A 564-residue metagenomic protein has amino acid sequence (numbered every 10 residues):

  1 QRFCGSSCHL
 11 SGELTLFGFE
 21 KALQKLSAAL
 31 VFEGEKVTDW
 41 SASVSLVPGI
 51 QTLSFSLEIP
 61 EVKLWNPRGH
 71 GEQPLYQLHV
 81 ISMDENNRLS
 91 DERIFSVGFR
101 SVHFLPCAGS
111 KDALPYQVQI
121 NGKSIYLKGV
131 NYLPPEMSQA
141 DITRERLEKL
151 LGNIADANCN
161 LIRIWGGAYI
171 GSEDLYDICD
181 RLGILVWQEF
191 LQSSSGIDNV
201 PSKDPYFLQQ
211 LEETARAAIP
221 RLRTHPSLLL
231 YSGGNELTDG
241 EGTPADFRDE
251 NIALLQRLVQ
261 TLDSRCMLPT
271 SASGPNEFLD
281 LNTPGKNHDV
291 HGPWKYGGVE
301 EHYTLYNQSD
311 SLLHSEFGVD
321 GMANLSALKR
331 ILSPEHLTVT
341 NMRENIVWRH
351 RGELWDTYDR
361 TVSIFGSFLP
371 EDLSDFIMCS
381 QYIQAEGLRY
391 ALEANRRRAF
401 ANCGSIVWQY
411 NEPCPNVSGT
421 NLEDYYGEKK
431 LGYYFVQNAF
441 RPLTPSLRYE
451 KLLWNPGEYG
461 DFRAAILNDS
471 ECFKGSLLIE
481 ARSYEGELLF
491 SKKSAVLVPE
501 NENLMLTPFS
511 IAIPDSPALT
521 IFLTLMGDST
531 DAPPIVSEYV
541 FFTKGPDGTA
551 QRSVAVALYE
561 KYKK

Functional and structural regions predicted by a protein language model:
Q1-R163, R397-R398, N402, E428 (+1 more regions): Secreted/periplasmic carbohydrate-active enzymes, especially glycoside hydrolases
K63, R88-S195, D204-L230, I346 (+1 more regions): Active-site-adjacent substrate/metal-binding segments within catalytic domains of carbohydrate-active enzymes
I81, D174, I178-I184, R221 (+6 more regions): Alpha-helical structural signal in soluble globular domains
L105, P134-M137, Y169-S172, S195-G196 (+8 more regions): Flexible loop/turn segments at secondary-structure boundaries
N121, K128, W165, W187-E189 (+7 more regions): Generic beta-strand/beta-sheet core signal
S195-V200, V436: Short, charged, surface-exposed secondary-structure boundary motifs
S202-F278, G427: Active-site neighborhood of glycoside hydrolase catalytic domains
Y231, L268, P275-F278, K295-K474 (+1 more regions): Substrate-binding clefts and catalytic carboxylate motifs of secreted carbohydrate-active enzymes
